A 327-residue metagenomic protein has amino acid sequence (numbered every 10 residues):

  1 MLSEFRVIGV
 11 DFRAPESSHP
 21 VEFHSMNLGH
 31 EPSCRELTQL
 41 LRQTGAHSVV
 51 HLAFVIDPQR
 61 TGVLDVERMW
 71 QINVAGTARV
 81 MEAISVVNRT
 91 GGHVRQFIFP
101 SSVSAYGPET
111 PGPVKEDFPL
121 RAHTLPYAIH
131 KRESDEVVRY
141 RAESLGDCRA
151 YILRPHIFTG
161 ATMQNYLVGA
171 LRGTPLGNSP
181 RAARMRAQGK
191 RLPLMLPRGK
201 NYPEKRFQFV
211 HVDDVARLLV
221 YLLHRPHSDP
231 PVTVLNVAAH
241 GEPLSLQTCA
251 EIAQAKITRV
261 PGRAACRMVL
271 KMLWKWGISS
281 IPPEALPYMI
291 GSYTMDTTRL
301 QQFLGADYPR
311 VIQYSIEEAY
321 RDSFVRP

Functional and structural regions predicted by a protein language model:
M1-S48: N-terminal Rossmann/SDR dinucleotide-binding element
V10, V49-V55, F97-V103, L153-P155: SDR active-site strand-loop-helix element
L28-A75: NAD(P)H-binding glycine-rich loop region in Rossmannoid oxidoreductase-like domains and their noncatalytic homologs
Q71, P111-I152, I157, T174-L176: Catalytic helix-loop patch of NAD(P)-dependent Rossmann-fold dehydrogenases
A78-P126, Y151: Conserved Rossmann-fold NAD(P)-dependent oxidoreductase catalytic core, especially the SDR/UDP-sugar
A142-S144, C148-R206: NAD(P)-dependent short-chain dehydrogenase/reductase
R217-P283, T297, Y320, R326-P327: Mid/C-terminal beta-alpha module of Rossmann-like enzyme folds, strongest in SDR-family dehydrogenases/epimerases
T297-P327: Amphipathic terminal alpha-helices
